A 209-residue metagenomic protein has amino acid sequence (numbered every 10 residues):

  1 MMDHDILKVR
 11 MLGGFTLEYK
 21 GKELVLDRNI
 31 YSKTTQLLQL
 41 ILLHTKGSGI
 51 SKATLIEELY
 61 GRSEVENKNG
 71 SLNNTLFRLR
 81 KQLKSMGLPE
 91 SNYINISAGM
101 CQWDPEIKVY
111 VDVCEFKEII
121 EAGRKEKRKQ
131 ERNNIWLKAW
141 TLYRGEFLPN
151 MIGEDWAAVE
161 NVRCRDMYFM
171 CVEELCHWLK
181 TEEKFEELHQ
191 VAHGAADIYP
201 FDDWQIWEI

Functional and structural regions predicted by a protein language model:
M1-L37, N92-M100: Short boundary/linker motifs that mark transitions into or out of structured domains
G14, I30-Q39, V65-G87: DNA-recognition element of transcription regulators
V25-L59, L79, W204-W207: Short amphipathic alpha-helical recognition elements used for nucleic-acid or partner binding across transcription
G49-E57, N73, K184, G194: Conserved RNAP core-binding helix
Y60, R80-K84, E121: A general structural signal for alpha-helical elements within enzymatic catalytic domains
E64-V65, M100-I209: Intrinsically disordered, charged and Pro/Gly-enriched terminal/linker segments that flank large helical-solenoid
